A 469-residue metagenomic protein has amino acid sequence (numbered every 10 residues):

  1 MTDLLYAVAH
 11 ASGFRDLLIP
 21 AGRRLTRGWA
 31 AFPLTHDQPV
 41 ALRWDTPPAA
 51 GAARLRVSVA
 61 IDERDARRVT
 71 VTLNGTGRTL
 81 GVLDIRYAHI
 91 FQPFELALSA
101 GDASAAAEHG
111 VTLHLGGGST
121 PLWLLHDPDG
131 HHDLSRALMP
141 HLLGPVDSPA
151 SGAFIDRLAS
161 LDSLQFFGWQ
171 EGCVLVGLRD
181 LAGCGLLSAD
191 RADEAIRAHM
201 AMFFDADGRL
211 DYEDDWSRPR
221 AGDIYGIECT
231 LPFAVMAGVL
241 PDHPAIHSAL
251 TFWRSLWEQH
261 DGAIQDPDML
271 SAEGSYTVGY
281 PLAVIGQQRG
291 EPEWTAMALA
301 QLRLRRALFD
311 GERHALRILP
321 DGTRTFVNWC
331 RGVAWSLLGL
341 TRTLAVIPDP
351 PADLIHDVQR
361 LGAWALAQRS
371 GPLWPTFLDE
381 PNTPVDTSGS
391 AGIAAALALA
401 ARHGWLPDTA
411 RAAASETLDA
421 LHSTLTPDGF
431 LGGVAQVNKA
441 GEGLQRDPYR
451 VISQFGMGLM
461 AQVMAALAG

Functional and structural regions predicted by a protein language model:
T2-A41, D45-A52, S58-R68, T72-L80 (+4 more regions): Low-complexity, Ser/Thr/Pro/Gly-enriched N-terminal "stalk/linker" regions
A52-R56, A106-H114, F167-A182, R220-G238 (+4 more regions): Well-ordered alpha-helical segments within folded domains of soluble proteins
R86-S99: Aromatic sugar-binding surface patches on proteins that engage polysaccharides or sugar-phosphate polymers
T120-S148, D180-R197, A237-T251, V284-A300 (+3 more regions): Structural helix-adjacent loops and short alpha-helical linkers that scaffold large soluble proteins
L134-L138, E194, M202-N328: Extended ligand-binding groove/face enriched in aromatic
L142-F154, S163-G168, E194, A198-V239 (+2 more regions): CBM-like carbohydrate-recognition segments
A272-G279, A283-F377, T383-A394, L406-Q436 (+2 more regions): Extended ligand-binding clefts on enzyme/binding-domain cores
